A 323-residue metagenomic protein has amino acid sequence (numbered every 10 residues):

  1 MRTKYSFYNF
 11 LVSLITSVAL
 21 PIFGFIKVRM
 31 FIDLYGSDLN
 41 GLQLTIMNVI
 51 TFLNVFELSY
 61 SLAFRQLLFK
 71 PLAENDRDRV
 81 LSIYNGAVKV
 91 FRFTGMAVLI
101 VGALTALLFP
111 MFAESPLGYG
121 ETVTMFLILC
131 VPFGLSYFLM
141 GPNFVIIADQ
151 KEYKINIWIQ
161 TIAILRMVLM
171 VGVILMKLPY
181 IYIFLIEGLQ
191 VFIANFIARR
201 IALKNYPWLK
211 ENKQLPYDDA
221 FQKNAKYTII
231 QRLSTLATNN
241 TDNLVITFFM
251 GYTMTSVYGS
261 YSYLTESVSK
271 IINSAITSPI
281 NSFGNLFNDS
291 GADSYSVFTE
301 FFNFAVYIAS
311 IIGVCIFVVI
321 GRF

Functional and structural regions predicted by a protein language model:
M1-G24, G41, D78-N85, G120-T122 (+3 more regions): N-terminal membrane topogenesis motif
M1-S6, Y180-I181, F196-N240, L244 (+2 more regions): Interhelical loop/hinge segments that connect adjacent transmembrane helices in multipass membrane
T3-F7, F133-I159, V171, I181: Membrane-interface junctions at transmembrane-helix termini in multi-pass inner-membrane proteins
Y5-F69, L99-G102, P132, M167 (+2 more regions): Signature of the first transmembrane helix
T16, V123, L127, N156-K204 (+4 more regions): Hydrophobic alpha-helical transmembrane segments
V18, V88-E114, I128, V168-M176 (+2 more regions): Alpha-helical transmembrane segments of multi-pass membrane transport and lipid-handling proteins
L58-E74, I147-A148, Y206-P207, Y261 (+1 more regions): Helix-loop junctions and terminal segments of transmembrane helices in multi-pass membrane transport/translocation
L104-L107, P116-L139, N156, Q160 (+1 more regions): Alpha-helical transmembrane segments of multi-pass membrane proteins
